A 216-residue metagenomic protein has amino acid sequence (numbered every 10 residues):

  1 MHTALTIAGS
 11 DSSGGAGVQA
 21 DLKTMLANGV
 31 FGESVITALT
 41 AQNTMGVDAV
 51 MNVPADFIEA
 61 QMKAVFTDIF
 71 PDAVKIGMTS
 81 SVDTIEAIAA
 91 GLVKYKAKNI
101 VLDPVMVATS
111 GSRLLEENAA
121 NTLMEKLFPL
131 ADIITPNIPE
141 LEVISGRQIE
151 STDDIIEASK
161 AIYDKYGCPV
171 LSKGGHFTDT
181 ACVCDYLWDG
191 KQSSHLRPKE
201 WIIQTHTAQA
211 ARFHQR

Functional and structural regions predicted by a protein language model:
H2-T6, L26-T109, R113: Conserved N-terminal subdomain of the carbohydrate kinase-like
T3-A27: N-terminal phosphate-binding or glycine-rich loops at protein starts, especially the Walker A/P-loop of NTPases
I7-S13, S194-Q209: Short pre-catalytic strand/loop immediately N-terminal to key active-site residues, enriched for Gly-Thr
Q19, E142-V143, I203-R216: Short, small-residue alpha-helix embedded
L39-T40, S80, M106-A108, E140 (+2 more regions): Glycine-rich beta-alpha junction loops
G46-N52, S112-E117, G146-E150, I202-I203: Short glycine-enriched, charge-decorated loop/helix-capping segments at active-site entrances that position
E117-Q192: Conserved phosphate/ATP/ADP-binding segment of small-molecule kinases
